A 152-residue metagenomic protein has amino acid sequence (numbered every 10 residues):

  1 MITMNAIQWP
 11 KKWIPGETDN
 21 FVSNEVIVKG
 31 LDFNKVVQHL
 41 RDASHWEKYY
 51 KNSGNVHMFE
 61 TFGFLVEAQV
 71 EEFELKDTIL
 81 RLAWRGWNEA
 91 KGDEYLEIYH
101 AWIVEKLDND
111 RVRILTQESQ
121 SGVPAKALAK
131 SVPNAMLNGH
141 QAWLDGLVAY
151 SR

Functional and structural regions predicted by a protein language model:
M1-V56: Hydrophobic ligand-binding cavity/cleft-lining segments
I2, E47-K48, N52, E60-R113 (+1 more regions): Hydrophobic-ligand binding "helix-grip"
N5, W9, D42, L80-A83 (+2 more regions): Acidic, low-complexity intrinsically disordered regions
F21, G30-L31, E89, L128-V132: Residue-level detector of alpha-helix boundaries and kinks
R113-L115, S119-R152: A conserved amphipathic terminal alpha-helix motif
